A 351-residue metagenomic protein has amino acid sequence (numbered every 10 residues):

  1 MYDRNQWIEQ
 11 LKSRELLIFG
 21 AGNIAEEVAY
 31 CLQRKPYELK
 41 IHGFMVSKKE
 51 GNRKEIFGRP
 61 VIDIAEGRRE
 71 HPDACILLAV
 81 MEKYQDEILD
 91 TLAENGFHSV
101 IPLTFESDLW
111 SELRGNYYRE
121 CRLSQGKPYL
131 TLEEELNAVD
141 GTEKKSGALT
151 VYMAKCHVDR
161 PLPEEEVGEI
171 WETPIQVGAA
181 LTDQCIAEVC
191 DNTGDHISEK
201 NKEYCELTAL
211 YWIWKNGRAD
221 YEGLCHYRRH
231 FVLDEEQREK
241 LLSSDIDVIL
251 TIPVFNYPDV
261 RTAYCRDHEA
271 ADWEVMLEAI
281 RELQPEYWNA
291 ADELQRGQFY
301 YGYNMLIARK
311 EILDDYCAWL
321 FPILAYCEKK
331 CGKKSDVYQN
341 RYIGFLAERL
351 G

Functional and structural regions predicted by a protein language model:
M1-L136: Hydrophobic, well-ordered beta-alpha structural blocks that scaffold small-molecule cofactor pockets
R122-G351: ER/Golgi luminal nucleotide-sugar-dependent glycosyltransferases, focusing on the catalytic module
